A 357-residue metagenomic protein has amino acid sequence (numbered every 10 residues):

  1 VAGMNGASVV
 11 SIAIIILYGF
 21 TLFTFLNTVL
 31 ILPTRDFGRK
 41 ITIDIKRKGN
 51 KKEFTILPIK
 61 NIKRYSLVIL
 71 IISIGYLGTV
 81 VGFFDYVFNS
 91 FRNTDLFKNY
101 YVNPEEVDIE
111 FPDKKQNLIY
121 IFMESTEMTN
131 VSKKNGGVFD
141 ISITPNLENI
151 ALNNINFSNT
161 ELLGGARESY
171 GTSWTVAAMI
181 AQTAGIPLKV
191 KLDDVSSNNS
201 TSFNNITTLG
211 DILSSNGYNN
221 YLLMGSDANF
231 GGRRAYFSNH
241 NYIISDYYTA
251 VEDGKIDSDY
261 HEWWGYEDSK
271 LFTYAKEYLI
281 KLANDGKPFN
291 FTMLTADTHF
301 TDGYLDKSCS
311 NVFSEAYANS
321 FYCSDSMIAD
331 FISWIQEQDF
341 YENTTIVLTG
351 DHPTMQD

Functional and structural regions predicted by a protein language model:
V1-S90: Transmembrane and membrane-interface helices of multi-pass, inner-membrane envelope-modifying transferases
R35, R39, R47, R64 (+5 more regions): Arginine residue identity/basic-tract feature
D44, L96-Y100, I150, Y278: Residues that form generic nucleotide/phosphate-binding pockets
I56, L77-V81, D85-F91, Y120 (+3 more regions): Low-complexity, intrinsically disordered regions enriched in charged/polar residues
F84, R92, L96-K98, T208 (+1 more regions): A diffuse structural propensity rather than consistent per-protein peaks
F91-E110: Short extracytoplasmic/periplasmic juxtamembrane "stem" segments immediately C-terminal to an N-terminal membrane anchor
P104-D357: Solvent-exposed soluble domains appended to multi-pass membrane proteins
